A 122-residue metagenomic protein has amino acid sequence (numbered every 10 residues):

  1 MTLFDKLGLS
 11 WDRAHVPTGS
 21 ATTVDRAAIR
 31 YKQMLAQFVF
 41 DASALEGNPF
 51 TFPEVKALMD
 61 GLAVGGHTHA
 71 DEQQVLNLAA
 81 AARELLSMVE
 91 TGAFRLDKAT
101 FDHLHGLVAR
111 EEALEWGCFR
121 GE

Functional and structural regions predicted by a protein language model:
M1-E122: FIC/Doc superfamily catalytic core
